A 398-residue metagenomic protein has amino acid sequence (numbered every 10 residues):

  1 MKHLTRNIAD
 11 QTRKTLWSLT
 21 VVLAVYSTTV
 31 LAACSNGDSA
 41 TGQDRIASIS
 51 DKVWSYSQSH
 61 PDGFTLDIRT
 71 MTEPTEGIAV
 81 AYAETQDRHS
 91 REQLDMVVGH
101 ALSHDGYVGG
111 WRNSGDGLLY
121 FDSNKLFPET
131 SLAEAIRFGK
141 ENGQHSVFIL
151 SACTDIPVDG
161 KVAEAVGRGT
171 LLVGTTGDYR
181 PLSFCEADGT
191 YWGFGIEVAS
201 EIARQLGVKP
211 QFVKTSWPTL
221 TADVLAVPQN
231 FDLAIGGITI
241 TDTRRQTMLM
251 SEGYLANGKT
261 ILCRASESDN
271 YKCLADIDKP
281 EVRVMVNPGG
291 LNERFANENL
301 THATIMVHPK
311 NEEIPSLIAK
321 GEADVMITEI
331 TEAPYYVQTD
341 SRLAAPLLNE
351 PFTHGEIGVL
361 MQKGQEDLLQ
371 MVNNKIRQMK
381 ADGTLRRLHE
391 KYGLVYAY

Functional and structural regions predicted by a protein language model:
V30-A33: C-terminal motif of bacterial Sec signal peptides marking the signal peptidase cleavage site
K161-V162, V166-G237, V307: Extracytoplasmic small-molecule ligand-binding "clamshell" domains of the periplasmic binding protein/Venus flytrap
L171-T175, W192, L274-G289, T304-I305: Short loop->beta-strand "edge-of-pocket" segments that line small-molecule binding or catalytic clefts across diverse
T175-Y179, V213-P218, Q229-T241, P288-G290 (+4 more regions): Beta->alpha turn/N-cap motifs
G177, L255-C263, I330-R377, V395-Y398: Periplasmic-binding protein-like
F184-D188, A199-K209, L274-D278, L291-K310 (+3 more regions): Ligand-binding cleft/hinge of the Venus flytrap
I196-Q205, A265-S268, A275, E281 (+2 more regions): Extended ligand-binding regions for polar small-molecule ligands
S200, R204, K209-D276, A344-A345 (+1 more regions): Acidic, polar ligand-binding/catalytic clefts
